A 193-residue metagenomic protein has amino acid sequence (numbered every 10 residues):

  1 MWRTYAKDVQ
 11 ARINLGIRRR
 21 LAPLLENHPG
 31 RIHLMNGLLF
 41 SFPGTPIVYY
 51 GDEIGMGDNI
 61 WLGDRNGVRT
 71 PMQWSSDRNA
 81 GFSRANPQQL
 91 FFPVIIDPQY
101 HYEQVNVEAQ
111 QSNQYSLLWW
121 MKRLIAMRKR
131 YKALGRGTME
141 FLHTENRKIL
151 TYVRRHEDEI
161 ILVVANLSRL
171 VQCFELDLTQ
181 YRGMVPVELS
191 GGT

Functional and structural regions predicted by a protein language model:
M1-T193: Active-site and adjacent substrate-binding regions of carbohydrate-active enzymes
